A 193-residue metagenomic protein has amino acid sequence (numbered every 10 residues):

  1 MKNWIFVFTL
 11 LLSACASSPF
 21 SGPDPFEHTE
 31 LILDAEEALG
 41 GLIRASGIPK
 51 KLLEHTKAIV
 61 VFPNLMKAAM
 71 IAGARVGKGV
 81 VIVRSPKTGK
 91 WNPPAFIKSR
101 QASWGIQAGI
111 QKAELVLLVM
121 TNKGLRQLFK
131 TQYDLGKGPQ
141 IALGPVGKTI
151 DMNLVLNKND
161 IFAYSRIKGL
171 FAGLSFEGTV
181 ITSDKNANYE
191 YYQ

Functional and structural regions predicted by a protein language model:
I5-S13: Bacterial N-terminal signal peptides
A16-Q193: Small-residue-enriched, tightly packed secondary-structure blocks
